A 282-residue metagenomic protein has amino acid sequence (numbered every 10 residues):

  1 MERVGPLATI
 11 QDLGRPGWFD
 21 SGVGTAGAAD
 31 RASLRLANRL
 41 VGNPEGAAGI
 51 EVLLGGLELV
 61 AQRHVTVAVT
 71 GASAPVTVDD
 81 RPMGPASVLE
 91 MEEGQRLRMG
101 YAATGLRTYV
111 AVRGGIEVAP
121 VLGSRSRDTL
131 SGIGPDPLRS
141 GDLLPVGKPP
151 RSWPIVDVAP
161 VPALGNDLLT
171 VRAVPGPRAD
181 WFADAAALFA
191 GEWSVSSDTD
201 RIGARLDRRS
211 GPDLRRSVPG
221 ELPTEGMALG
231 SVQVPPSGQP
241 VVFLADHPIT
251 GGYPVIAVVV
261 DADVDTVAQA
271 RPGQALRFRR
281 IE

Functional and structural regions predicted by a protein language model:
M1-E282: Conserved "landmark" site that anchors the functional core of diverse proteins
